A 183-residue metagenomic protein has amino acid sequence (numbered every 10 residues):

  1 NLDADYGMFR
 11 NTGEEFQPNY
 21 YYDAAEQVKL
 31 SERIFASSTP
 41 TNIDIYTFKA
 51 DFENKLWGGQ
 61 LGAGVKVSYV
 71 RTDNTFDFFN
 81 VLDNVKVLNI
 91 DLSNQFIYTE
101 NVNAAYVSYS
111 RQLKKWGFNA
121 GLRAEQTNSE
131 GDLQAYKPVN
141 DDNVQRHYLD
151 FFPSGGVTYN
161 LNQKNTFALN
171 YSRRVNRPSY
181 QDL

Functional and structural regions predicted by a protein language model:
N1-F118, L122-L183: Primarily recognizes Gram-negative and organellar outer-membrane beta-barrels
